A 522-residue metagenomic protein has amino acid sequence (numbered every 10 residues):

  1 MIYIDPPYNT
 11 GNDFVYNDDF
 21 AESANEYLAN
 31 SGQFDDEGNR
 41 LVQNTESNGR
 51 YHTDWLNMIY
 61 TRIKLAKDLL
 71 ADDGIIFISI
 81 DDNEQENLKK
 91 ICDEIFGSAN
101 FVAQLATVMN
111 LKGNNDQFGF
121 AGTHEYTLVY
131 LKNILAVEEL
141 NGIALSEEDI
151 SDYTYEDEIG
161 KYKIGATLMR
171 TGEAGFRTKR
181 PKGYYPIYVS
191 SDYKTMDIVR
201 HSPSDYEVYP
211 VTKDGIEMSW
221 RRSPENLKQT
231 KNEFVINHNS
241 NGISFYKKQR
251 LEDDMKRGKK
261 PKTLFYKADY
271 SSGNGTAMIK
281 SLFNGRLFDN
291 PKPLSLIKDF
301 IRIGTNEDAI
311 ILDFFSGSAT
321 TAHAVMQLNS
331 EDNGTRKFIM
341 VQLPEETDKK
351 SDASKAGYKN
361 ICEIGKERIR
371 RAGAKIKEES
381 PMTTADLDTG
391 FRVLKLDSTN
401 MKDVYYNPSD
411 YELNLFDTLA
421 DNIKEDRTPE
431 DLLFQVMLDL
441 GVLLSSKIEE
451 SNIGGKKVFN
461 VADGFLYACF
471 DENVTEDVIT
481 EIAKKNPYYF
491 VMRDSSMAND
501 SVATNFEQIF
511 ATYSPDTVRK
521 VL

Functional and structural regions predicted by a protein language model:
M1-I310, D332, L343-D348, T384: Class I S-adenosyl-L-methionine
D73, V102, T123-E125, K182-Y184 (+9 more regions): Active-site lining segments that contact anionic ligands and/or coordinate catalytic metals
S79-I80, D313, F470, D494: Small/polar loops that bind or transfer phosphate-bearing groups
N83-E84, A106, S318, S451 (+1 more regions): Conserved beta-strand edge residues that scaffold enzyme active sites
N87-I91, A324, D477: Phosphate- and divalent-cation-binding pockets in alpha/beta enzyme and binding domains that engage nucleotide-derived
A309-L328, M437: A phosphate-binding catalytic loop at a beta-strand-loop-alpha-helix junction that coordinates phosphoryl groups
Q327-L522: PRPP-dependent phosphoribosyltransferase catalytic core
